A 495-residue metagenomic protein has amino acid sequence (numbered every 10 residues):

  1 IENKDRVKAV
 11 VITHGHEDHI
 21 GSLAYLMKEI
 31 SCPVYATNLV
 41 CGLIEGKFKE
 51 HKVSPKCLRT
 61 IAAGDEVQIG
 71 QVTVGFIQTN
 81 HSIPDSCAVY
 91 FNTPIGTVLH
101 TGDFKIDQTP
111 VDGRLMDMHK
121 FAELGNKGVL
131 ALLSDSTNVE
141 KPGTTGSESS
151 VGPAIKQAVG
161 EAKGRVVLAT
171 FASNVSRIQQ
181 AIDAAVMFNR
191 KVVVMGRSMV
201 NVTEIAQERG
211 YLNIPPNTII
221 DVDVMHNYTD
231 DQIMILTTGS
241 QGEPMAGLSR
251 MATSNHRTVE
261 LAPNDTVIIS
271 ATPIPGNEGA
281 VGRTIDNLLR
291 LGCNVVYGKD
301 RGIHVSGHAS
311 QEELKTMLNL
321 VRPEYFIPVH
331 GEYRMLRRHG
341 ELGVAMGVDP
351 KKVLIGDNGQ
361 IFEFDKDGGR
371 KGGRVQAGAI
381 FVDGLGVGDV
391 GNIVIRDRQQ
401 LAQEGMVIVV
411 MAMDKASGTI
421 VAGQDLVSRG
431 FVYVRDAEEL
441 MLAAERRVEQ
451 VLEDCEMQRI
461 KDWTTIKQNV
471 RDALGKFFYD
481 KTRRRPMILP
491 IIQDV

Functional and structural regions predicted by a protein language model:
I1-V11, H16-N227, A246-E260, G279-R283: His/Asp/Glu-rich metal-coordinating catalytic cores of metallo-dependent phosphodiesterases/hydrolases acting on
F48, G343, F478: Conserved hydrophobic residues forming the short capping helix/wall of the S-adenosyl-L-methionine
L58-T60, A131-L133, V295, V353-I355 (+1 more regions): Conserved beta-strand scaffold positions in the cores of enzyme catalytic domains, especially in NTP/NDP-utilizing
A62, G196, D357, I492-V495: A general secondary-structure junction signal
Q71, S86-A88, E404-I408, I488: Broad gene-expression machinery/nucleic-acid interaction feature
E140-S270, I274-K299, I303-R459, K467 (+1 more regions): Hard-cation-handling environments
R459-V495: C-terminal tails and terminal domains of large nucleic-acid-associated and other macromolecular-machine proteins
